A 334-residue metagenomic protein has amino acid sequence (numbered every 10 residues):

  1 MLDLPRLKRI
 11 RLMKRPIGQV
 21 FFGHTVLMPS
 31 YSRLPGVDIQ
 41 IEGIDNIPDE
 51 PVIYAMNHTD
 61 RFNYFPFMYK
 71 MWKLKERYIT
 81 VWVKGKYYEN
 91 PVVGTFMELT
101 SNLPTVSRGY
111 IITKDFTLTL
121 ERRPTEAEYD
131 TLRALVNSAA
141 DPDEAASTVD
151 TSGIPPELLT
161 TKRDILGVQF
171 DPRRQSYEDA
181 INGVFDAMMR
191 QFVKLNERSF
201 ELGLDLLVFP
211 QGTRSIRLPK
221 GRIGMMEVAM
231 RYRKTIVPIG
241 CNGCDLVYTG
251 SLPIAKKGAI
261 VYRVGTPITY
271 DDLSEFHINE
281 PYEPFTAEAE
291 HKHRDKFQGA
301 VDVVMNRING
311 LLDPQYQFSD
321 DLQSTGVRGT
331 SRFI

Functional and structural regions predicted by a protein language model:
M1-P35: N-terminal membrane-anchoring alpha-helices
L2-K14, K114-I334: Non-catalytic C-terminal accessory region of glycerolipid acyltransferases and related lyso-lipid remodeling enzymes
V20, I47, N57-D60, L218 (+2 more regions): Aromatic-acidic/polar surface patches that form glycan- and anion
M28-N102: Conserved H-X4-D acyltransferase segment
I47-D49, Y88-E89, G109-F116, I268-D272: A short acidic, often aromatic-flanked loop/helix-cap motif at beta-alpha or helix-coil junctions that lines enzyme
R61-F62, T105, S215-I216: Short glycine-rich, flexible loops that bind phosphorylated cofactors or substrates
K84, T105-S107, P238-I239: Generic beta-sheet signal
L99-I111: A polyanion-binding, active-site-adjacent surface
